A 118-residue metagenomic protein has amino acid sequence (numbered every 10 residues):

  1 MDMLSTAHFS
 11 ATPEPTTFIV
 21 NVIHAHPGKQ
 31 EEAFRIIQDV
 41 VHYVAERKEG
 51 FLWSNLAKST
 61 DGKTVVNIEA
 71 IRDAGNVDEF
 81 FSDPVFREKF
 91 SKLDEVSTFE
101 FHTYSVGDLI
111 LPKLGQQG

Functional and structural regions predicted by a protein language model:
M1-P15, H24, L52-V66, K89-G118: Glycine-rich beta-strand-turn "strand-cap" elements at beta-sheet edges
N21, A33, I37, S54 (+2 more regions): Hydrophobic pocket/interface hotspot
H24-G28, I71-A74: Structural beta->alpha junctions
P27-W53, V85-F90: Short amphipathic alpha-helical segments
E31, D73-D83: Short amphipathic alpha-helices within nucleic acid-binding modules
